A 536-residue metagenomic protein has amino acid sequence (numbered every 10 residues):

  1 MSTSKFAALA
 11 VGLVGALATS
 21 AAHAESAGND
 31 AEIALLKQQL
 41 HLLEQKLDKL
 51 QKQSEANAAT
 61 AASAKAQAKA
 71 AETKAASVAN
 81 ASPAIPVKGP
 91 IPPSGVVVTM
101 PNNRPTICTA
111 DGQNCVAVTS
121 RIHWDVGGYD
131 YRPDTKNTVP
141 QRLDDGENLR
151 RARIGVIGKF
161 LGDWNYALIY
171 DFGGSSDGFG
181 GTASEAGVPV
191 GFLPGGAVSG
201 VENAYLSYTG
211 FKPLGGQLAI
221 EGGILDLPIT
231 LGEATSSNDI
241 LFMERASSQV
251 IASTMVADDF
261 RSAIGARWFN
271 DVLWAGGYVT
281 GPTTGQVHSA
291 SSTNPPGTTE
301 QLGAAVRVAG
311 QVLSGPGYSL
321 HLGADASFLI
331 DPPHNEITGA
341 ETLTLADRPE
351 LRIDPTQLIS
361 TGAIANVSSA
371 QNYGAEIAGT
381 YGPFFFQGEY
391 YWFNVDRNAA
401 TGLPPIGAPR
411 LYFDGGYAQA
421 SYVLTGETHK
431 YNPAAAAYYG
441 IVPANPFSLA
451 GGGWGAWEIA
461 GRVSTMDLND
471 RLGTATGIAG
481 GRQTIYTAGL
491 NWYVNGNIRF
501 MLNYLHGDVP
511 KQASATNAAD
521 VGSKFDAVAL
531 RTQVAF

Functional and structural regions predicted by a protein language model:
M1-L9: Bacterial N-terminal signal peptides that target proteins for export
L13, H23-H123, D130-N137, T209 (+2 more regions): N-terminal periplasmic/intermembrane-space "pro-region" immediately following the signal or transit peptide
T19-A21: N-terminal signal peptide c-region/cleavage motif recognized by signal peptidases
E32, E44, E72, E202 (+5 more regions): Acidic-residue sensor for enzyme active/binding pockets
Q53, T60, Q67, N114-T119 (+9 more regions): Residue-level detection of beta-strand scaffold positions
G89, M100-P332, Y412-G452, A456-G473: Outer membrane beta-barrel
V97, G265, E376: Short, surface-exposed charged micro-motifs
V188-L193, Y208, A326, E336-F536: Outer-membrane beta-barrel pore domains
